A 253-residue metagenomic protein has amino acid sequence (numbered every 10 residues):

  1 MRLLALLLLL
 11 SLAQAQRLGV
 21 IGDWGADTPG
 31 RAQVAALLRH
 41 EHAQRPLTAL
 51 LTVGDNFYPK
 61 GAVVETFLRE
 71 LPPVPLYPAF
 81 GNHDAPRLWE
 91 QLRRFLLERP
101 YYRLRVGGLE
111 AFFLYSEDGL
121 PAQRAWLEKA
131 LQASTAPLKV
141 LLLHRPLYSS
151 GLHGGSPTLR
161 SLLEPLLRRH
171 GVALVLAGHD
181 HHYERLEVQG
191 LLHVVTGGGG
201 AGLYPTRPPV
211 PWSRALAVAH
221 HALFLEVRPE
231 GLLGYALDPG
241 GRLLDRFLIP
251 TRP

Functional and structural regions predicted by a protein language model:
L3-L12: Sec-dependent N-terminal signal peptides
L12-V63, S149-S150: N-terminal active-site segment of His-dependent metallophosphoesterases
L18-V20, L50-T52, P78-A79, L141 (+1 more regions): Residue-level marker for buried hydrophobic side chains located in beta-strands that build the well-ordered beta-sheet
V20, T52, R105-V106, E187-V188 (+3 more regions): Generic beta-strand structural signal
D23, G54-D55, G81-N82, H144 (+1 more regions): Active-site glycine-centered loops adjacent to acidic/histidine catalytic or metal-binding residues that shape
G25, L114-E117, V195, Y235-G241: Secondary-structure transition/turn motif
R39, Y58-K139, H153-L174, D180-R228: Extended active-site neighborhood of metal-dependent phosphoesterases/phosphodiesterases
R214-P253: A short C-terminal boundary segment appended to hydrolase-like catalytic domains
